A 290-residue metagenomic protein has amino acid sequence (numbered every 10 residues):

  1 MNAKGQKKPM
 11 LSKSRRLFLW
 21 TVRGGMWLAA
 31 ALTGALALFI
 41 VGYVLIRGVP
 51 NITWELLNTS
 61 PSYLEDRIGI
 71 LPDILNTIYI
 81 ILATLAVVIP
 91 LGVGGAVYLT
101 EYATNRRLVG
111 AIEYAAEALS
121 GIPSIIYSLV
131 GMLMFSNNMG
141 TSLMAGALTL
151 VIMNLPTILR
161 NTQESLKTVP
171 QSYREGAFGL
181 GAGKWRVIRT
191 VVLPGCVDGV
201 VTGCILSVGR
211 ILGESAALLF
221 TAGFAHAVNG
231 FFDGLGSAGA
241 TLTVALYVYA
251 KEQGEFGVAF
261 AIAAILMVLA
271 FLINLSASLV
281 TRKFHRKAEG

Functional and structural regions predicted by a protein language model:
M1-A30, A277-G290: Transmembrane alpha-helical segments of polytopic membrane transport and secretion proteins
G5-G25, G42-T84, N105, V248-G257: Periplasmic/extracellular loop-to-transmembrane helix junction in inner-membrane transport proteins
T21, L99, Q163, K167 (+2 more regions): C-terminal transmembrane helix and the adjacent membrane-cytosol boundary/short C-terminal tail of inner/organellar
P61-I68, L218-V268: Interhelical loop and adjacent transmembrane-helix boundary motif in polytopic membrane transport permeases
L75, Y79-V87, L91, G95 (+4 more regions): Hydrophobic alpha-helical transmembrane segments of multipass integral membrane proteins, especially permease/channel
T84-A116, A277-R286: Transmembrane-helix boundary motif in ABC transporter permease subunits
V93-R106, G110-E113, M139-V192, T202-S207: Membrane-cytosol interface at the C-terminal ends of specific transmembrane alpha-helices in multi-pass membrane
E117-M153: Generic hydrophobic transmembrane alpha-helix motif, especially the helices
